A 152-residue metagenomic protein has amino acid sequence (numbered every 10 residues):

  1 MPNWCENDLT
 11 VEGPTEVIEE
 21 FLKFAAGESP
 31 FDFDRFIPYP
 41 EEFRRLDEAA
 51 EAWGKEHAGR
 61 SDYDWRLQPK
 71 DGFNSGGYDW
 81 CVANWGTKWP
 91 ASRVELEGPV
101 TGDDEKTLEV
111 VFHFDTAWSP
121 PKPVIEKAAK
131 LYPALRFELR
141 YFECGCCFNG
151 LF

Functional and structural regions predicted by a protein language model:
M1-F152: Long, contiguous binding/interaction regions
